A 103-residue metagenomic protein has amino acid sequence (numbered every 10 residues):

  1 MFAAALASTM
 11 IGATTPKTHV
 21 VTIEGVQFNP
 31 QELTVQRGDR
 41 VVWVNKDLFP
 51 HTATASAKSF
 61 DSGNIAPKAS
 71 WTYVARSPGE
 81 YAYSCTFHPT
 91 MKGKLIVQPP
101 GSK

Functional and structural regions predicted by a protein language model:
F2-K103: Extracytoplasmic copper-binding redox domains, predominantly the cupredoxin/blue-copper superfamily
